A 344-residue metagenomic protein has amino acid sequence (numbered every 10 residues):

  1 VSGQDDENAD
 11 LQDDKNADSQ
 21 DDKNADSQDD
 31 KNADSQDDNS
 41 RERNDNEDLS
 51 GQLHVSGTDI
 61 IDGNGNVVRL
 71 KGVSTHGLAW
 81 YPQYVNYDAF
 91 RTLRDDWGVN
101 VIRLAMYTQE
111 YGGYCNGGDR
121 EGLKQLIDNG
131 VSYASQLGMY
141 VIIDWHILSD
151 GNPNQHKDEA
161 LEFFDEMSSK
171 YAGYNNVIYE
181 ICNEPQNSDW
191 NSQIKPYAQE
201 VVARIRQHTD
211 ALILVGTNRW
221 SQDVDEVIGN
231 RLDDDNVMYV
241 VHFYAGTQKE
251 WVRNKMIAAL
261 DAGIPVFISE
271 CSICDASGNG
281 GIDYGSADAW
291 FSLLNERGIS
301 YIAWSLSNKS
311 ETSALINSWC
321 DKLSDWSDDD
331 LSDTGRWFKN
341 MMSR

Functional and structural regions predicted by a protein language model:
Q4-N39: Long, intrinsically disordered low-complexity tandem-repeat segments
N8, A33-V101, G117, R336-N340: N-terminal carbohydrate-binding accessory modules
Q52-L53, G77, P82, K157 (+2 more regions): Extracellular glycoside hydrolase catalytic/binding regions
D62, D144, E270: Acidic active-site catalytic centers that drive phospho-/nucleotidyl reactions and related ester hydrolyses
S74, M106-T108, W145, N183 (+1 more regions): A mature extracytoplasmic/lumenal domain signature
N86-D150, K157-E162, V202-H208, D283-G298: Aromatic-lined substrate-binding rim segments of carbohydrate-active enzymes
